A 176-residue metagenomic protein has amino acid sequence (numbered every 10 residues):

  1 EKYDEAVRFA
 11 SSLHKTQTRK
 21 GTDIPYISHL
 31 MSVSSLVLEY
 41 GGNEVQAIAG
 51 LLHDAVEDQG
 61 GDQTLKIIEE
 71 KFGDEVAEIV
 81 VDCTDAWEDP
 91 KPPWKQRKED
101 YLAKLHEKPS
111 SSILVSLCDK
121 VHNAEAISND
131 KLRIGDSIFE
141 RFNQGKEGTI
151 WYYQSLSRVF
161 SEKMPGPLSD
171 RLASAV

Functional and structural regions predicted by a protein language model:
E1-V176: Active-site helical microenvironments for divalent-metal-assisted chemistry
